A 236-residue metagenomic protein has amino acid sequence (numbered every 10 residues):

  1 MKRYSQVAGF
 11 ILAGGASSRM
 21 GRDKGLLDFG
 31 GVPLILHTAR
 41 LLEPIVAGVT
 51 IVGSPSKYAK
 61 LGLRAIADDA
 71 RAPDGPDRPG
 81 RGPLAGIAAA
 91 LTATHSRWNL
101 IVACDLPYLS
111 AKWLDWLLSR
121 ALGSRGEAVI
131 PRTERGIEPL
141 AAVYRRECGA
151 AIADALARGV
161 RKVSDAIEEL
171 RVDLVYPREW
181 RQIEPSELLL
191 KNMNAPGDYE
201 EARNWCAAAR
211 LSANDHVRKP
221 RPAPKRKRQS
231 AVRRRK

Functional and structural regions predicted by a protein language model:
M1-K2, S212-K236: Short, basic, low-complexity termini and linkers enriched in Ser/Thr/Gly/Pro that act as targeting/leader peptides
K2-L189, E200-L211: Nucleotide and nucleotide-moiety/phosphate-recognizing core
G197: Conserved active-site and cofactor/substrate-binding residues in soluble primary-metabolism enzymes
